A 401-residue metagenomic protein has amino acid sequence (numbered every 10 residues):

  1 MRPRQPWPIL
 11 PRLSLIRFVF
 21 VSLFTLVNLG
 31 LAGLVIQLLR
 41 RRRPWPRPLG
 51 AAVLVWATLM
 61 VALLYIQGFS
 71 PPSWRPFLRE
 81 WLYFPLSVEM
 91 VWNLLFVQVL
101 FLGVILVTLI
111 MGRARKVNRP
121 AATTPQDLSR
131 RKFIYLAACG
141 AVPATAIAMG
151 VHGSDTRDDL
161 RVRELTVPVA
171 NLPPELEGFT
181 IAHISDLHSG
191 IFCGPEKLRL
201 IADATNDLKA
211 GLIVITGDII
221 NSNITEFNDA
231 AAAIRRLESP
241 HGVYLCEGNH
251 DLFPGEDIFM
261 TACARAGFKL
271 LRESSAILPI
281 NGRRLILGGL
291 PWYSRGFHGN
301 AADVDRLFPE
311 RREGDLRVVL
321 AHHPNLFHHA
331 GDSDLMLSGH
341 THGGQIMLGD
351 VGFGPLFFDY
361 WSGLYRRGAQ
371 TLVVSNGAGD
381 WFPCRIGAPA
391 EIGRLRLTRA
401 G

Functional and structural regions predicted by a protein language model:
M1-D158: Non-catalytic terminal accessory segments
R161-R163, P168-G401: Soluble catalytic domains of enzymes that build or remodel membrane lipids, polysaccharides, and related
